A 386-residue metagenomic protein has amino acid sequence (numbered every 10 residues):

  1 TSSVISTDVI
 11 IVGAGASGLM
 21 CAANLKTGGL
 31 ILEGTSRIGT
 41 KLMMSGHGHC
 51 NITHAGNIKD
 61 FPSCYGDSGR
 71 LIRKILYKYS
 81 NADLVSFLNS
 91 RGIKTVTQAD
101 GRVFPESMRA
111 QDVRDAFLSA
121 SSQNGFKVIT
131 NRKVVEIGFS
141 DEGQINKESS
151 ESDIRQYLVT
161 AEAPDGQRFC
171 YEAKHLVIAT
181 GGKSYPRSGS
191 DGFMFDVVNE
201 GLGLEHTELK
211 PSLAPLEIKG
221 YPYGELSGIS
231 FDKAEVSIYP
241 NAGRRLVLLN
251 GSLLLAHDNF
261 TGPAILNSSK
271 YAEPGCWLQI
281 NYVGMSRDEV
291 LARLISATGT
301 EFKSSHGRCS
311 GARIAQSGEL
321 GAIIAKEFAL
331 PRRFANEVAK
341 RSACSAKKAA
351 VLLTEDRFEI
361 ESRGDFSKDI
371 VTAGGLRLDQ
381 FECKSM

Functional and structural regions predicted by a protein language model:
S3-S17: Beta1/beta-strand and adjacent pyrophosphate-binding region of the FAD-binding site in flavoprotein oxidoreductases
I5-T7, D165-H175, L248-N250: Core beta-strand elements of the Rossmann-like FAD/NAD(P) dinucleotide-binding domain in flavoenzyme oxidoreductases
I10-V12, K26-H47: Glycine-rich FAD pyrophosphate-binding loop
I10-V12, L32, V134, C170-P186 (+2 more regions): Short hydrophobic core segments
S36-I38, M43-M44, I58-K59, L204-K210 (+1 more regions): An anion/pyrophosphate-binding glycine-rich loop and adjacent beta-alpha core in soluble alpha-beta enzymes
H49-T97: Glycine-rich active-site loop/strand segments that organize a redox cofactor
I129-T130, R332-M386: A glycine-rich dinucleotide-binding beta-alpha-beta segment and adjacent secondary-structure elements that constitute
T130-R155: A conserved short coil-to-beta-strand element within the FAD-binding core of flavoproteins
